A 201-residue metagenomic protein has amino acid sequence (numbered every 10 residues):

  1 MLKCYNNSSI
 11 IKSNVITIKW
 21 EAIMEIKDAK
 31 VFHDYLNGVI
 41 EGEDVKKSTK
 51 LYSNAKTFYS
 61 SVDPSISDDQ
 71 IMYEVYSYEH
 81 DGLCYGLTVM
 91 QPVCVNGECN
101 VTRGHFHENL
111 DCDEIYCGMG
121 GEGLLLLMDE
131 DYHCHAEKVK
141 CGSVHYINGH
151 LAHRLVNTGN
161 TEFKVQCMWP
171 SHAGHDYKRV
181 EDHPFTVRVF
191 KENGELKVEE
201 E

Functional and structural regions predicted by a protein language model:
L2-I11, V15-I16, L36-C141, N157-F163 (+1 more regions): Active-site region of the double-stranded beta-helix
K19-G42: Non-catalytic accessory regions outside enzyme or core folds
L151-R154: Short, charged beta-turn/beta-strand-edge "cap" motif at the junction between a beta-strand and an adjacent loop
